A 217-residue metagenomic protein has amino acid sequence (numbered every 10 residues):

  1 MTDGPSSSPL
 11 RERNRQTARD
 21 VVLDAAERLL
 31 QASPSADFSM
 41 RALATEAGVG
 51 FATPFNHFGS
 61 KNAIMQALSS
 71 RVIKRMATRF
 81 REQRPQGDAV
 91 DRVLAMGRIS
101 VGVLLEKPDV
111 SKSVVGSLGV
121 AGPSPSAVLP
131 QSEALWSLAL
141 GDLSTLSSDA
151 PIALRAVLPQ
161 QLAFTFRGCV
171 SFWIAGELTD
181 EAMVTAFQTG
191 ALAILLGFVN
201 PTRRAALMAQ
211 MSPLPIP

Functional and structural regions predicted by a protein language model:
M1-S6, L138-T145, A175-P217: C-terminal peripheral helix-coil segments that are non-catalytic and often amphipathic
R13-A18: Short, Lys/Arg-enriched anionic-surface-contact patches
V21, A25, L29-A63, A67: Helix-turn-helix
V22-L30, V72, M76, S100 (+1 more regions): Short hydrophobic clusters on alpha-helical segments that form packing/core surfaces in small helical domains
S39, K112-G116, I152, A182 (+1 more regions): Short, hydrophobic secondary-structure boundary micro-motifs
A67, R81-V110, G116-G122, L129-Q131: Hydrophobic alpha-helical connector segments
F80-R84, V114-L118, L143, F172-E177: Secondary-structure edge/capping motif, primarily at the C-terminal ends of alpha-helices and the immediately following
A121-S148, I152-V170, T185-L196: Amphipathic alpha-helical packing segments from all-alpha helical-bundle domains
